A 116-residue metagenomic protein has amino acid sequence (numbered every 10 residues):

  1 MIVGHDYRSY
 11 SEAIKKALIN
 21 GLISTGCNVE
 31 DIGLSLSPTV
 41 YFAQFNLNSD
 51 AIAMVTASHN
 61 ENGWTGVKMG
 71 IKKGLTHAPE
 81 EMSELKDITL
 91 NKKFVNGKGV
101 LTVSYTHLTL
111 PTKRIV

Functional and structural regions predicted by a protein language model:
M1-D6, H107-V116: Short intrinsically disordered, low-complexity coil segments enriched in acidic
M1-K73: Ferredoxin-reductase
T65-L108, R114: Gly/Ser/Thr-enriched, mixed-charge loops and adjacent short helices that form phosphate/oxyanion-binding elements
